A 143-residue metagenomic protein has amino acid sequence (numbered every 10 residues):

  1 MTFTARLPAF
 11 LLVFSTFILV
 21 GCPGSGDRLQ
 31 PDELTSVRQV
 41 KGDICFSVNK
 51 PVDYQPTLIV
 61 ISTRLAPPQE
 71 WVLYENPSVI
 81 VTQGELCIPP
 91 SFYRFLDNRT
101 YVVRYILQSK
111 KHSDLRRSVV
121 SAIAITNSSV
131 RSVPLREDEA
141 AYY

Functional and structural regions predicted by a protein language model:
M1-L11: Bacterial N-terminal signal peptides that target proteins for export
I18-G21: C-terminal motif of bacterial Sec signal peptides marking the signal peptidase cleavage site
P23-S25: Bacterial signal peptide processing site
L29-P56: Contiguous beta-strand segments within globular domains
V48-Y143: Acidic, low-complexity Ser/Thr/Gly/Pro-rich repeat segments typical of extracellular/periplasmic and surface-exposed
